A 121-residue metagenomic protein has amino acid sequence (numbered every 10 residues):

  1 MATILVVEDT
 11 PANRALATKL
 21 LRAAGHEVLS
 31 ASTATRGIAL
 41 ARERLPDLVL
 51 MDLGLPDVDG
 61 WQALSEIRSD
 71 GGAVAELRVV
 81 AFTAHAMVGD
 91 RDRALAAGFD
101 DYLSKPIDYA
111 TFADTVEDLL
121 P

Functional and structural regions predicted by a protein language model:
E8: Conserved acidic carboxylate
P11-L29: Two-component/phosphorelay signaling modules centered on CheY-like receiver
A12, T33-R36, D59-S65: Acidic catalytic/metal-coordinating carboxylates
G25-S32, L40, L103: Short hydrophobic/Thr-rich beta-strand motif most characteristic of the beta2 strand and flanking loop of CheY-like
A39, W61-A75: Short amphipathic alpha-helix used as the core "switch/output" element in two-component signaling
P56, M87, K105: The feature encodes the CheY-like receiver
I107-V116: C-terminal output helix
